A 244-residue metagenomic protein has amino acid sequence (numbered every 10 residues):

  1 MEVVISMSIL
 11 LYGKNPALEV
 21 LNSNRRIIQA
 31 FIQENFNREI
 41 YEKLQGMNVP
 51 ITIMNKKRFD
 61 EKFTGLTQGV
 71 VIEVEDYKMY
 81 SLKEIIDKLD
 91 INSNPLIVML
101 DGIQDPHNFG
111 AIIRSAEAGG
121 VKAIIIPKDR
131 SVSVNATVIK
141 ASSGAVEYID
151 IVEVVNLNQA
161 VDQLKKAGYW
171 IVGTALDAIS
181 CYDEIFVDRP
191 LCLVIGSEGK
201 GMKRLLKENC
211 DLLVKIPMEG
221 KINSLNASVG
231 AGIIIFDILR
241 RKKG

Functional and structural regions predicted by a protein language model:
M1-K88: N-terminal positively charged helical leader segments and presequences
I9, Q33, D101-G102, P127 (+4 more regions): Glycine- and other small-residue-rich loops at beta-strand/loop junctions that grip anionic moieties
L18, S23-N24, K140-S143, K207-G244: Structured adenosyl-cofactor binding patch, chiefly the S-adenosyl-L-methionine
N22, D87-A178: RNA substrate-binding interface of SAM-dependent RNA methyltransferases
N35-F36, K56-F59, D129-S131, E198-K200 (+1 more regions): Short, acidic/turn-prone active-site loops that include or flank metal/cofactor- and phosphate-binding residues
T52, A123-P127, K215: Short hydrophobic alpha-helical runs that function as membrane-insertion/retention elements
V172-I222, N226: Active-site/ligand-binding-proximal alpha/beta "capping" segment
